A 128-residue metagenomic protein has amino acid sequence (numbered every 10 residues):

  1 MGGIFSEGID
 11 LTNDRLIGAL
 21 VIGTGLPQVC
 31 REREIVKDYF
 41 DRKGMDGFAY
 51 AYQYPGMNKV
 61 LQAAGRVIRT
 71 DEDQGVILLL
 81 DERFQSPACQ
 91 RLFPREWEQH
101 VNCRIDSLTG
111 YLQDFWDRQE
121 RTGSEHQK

Functional and structural regions predicted by a protein language model:
M1-K128: ASCE RecA-like P-loop NTPase motor cores that couple ATP hydrolysis to mechanical translocation on nucleic acids
